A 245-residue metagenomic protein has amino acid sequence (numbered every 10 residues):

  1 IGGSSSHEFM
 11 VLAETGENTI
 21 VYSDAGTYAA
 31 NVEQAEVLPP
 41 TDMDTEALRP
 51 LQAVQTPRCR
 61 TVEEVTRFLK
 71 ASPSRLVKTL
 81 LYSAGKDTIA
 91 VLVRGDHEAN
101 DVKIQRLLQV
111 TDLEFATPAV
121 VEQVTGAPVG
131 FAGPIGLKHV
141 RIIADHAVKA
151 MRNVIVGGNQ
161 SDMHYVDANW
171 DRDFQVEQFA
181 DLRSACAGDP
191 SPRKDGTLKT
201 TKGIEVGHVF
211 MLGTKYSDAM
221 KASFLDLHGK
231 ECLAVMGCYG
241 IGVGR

Functional and structural regions predicted by a protein language model:
I1-G244: Extended, low-hydrophobicity, polar/charged segments
